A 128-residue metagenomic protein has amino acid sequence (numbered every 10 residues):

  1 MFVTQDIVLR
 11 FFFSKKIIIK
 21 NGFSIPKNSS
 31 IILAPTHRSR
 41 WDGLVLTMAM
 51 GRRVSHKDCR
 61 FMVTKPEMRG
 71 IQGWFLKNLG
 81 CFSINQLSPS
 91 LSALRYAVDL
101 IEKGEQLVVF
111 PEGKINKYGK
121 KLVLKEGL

Functional and structural regions predicted by a protein language model:
M1-S14: N-terminal membrane-anchoring alpha-helices
S14-L128: Soluble catalytic domains of membrane acyltransferases
